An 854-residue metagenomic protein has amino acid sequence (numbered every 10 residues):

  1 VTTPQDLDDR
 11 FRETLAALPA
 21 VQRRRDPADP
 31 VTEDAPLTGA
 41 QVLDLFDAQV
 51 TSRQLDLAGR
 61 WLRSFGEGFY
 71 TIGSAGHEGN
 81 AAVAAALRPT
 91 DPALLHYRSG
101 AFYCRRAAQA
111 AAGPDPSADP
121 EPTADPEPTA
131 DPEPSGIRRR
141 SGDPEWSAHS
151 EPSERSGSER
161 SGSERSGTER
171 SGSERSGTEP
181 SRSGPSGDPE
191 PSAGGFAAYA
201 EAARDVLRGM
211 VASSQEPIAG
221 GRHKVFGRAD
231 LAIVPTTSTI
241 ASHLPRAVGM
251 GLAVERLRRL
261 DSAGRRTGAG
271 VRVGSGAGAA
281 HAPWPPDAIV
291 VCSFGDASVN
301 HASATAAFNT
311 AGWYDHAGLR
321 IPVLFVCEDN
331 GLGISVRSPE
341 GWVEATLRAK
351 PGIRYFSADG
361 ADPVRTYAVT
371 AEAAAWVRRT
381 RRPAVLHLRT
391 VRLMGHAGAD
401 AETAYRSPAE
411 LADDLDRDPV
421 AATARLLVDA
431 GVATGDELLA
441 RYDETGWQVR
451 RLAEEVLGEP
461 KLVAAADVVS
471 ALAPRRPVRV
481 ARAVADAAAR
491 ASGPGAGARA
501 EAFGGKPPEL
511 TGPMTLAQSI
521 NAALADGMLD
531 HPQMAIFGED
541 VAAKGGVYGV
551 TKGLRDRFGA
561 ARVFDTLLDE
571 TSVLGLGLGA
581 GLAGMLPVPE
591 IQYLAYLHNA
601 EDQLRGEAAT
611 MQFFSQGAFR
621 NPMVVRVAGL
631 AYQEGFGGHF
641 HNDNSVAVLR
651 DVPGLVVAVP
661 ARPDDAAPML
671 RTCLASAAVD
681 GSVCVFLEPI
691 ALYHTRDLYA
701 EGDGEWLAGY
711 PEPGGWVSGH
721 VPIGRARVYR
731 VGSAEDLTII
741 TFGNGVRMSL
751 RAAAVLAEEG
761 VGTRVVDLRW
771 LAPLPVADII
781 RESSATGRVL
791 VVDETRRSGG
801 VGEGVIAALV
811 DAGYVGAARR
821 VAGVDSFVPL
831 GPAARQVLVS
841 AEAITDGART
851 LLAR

Functional and structural regions predicted by a protein language model:
V1-N80, A85-L87, L94, P114 (+4 more regions): Conserved acidic/glycine
Q54-L57, W61-D119, G187-V323, I334-G352 (+2 more regions): Cofactor-binding active-site loop characterized by glycine-rich and histidine/acidic residues
W61-G66, R222-T237, A263-T267, D287-S293 (+8 more regions): Glycine/charged-rich beta-loop-alpha catalytic/anionic-binding loops adjacent to active sites
E78, A232-L324, G360-W376, A542-F619 (+1 more regions): Thiamine diphosphate
P116-S135, S141-S192: Long, intrinsically disordered low-complexity tandem-repeat segments
G318-K461, G553, F619-N621, V627 (+3 more regions): Thiamine diphosphate
E634-S682, Y699-G702: Internal gly/pro-rich beta-alpha loop/helix module that stabilizes soluble enzyme cofactors or their anionic handles
